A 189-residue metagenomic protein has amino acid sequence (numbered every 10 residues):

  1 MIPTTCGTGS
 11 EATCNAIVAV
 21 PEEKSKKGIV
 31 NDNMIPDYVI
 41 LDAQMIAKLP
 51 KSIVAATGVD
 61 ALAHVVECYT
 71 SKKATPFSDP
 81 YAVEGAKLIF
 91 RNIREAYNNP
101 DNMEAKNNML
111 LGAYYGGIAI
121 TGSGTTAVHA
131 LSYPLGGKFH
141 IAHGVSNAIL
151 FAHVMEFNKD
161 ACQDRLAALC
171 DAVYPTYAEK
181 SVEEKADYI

Functional and structural regions predicted by a protein language model:
M1-N15: Proline/glycine-rich low-complexity loops and linkers
T4-G7, M45, A152-M155: Acidic, glycine-rich active-site loops and adjacent beta-strand->loop/helix elements that engage anionic groups
G7, Y114-N147: Glycine-rich phosphate/pyrophosphate-binding beta-alpha loops
E11, V59, A86, V128 (+2 more regions): Alpha-helix initiation and N-capping motif
A12-S123: Carboxylate- and glycine-rich phosphate/diphosphate-binding segment that chelates Mg2+/Mn2+
P80-E84, L88, N108-L111, A130-Y133 (+3 more regions): Amphipathic alpha-helical interaction segments
L135-I189: Gly/Pro-rich interdomain helix-loop hinge
